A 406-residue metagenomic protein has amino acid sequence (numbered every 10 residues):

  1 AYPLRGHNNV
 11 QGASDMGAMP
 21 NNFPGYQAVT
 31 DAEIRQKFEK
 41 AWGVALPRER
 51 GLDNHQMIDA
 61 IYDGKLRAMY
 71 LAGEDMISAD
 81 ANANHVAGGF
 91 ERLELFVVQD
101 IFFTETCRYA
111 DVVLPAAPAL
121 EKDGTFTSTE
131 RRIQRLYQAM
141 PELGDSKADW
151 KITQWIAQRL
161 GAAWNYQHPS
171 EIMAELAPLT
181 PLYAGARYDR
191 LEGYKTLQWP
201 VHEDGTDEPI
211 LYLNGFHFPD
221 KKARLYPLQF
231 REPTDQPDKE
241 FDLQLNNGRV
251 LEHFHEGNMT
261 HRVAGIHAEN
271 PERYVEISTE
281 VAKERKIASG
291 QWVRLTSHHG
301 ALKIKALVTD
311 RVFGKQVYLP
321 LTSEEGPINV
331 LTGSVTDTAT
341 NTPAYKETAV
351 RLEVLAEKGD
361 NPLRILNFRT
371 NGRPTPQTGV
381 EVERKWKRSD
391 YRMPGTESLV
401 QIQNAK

Functional and structural regions predicted by a protein language model:
A1-Y109, A117-T125, L136-A139, R190-R285: Extended redox/cofactor-interaction regions of prokaryotic respiratory oxidoreductases
R92-L95, F102-G124, T129-R135, Q291-I328: C-terminal, active-site-flanking charged/polar segments
L143-D145, D149-L197, E256, H261-E276 (+1 more regions): Long, contiguous, secondary-structure-rich segments that constitute the structural scaffold of globular domains
